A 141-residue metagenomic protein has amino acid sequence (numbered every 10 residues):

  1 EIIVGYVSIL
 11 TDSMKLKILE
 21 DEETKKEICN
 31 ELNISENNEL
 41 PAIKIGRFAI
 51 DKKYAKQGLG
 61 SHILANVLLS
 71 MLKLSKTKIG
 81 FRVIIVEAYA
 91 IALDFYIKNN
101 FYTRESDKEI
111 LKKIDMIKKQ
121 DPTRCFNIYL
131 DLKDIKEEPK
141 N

Functional and structural regions predicted by a protein language model:
E1-G5: Glycine-rich acetyl-CoA-binding "A-motif" of GNAT/NAT acetyltransferases
Y6-R47, E109-M116: Conserved acyl-donor/pantetheine-binding loop and adjacent beta-alpha core of acyl/acetyltransferases and related
K15-K17, L93-F95, K136-E138: Eukaryotic short linear interaction motifs
G46-K56: A short, internal acetyl-CoA/4′-phosphopantetheine-binding micro-motif in the GNAT/acyltransferase core
K56-M71: Conserved acetyl-CoA-binding loop-helix of GNAT-fold acetyltransferases
S75-T77, F81, V86-K113: Conserved active-site alpha-helix within GNAT-family acetyltransferase domains
E87-I91, E109-N141: C-terminal "cap" of GNAT-fold acetyltransferases
